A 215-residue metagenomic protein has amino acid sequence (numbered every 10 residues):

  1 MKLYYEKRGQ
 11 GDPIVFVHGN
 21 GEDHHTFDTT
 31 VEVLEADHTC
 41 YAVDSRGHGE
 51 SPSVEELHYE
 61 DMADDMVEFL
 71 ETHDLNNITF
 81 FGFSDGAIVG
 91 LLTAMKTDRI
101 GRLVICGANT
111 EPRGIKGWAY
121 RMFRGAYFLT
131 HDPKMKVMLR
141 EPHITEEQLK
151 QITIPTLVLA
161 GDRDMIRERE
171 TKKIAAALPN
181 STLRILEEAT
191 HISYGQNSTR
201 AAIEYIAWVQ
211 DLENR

Functional and structural regions predicted by a protein language model:
M1-I14, D37, I206, Q210-R215: Alpha/beta-hydrolase fold catalytic core
E6-E50: Conserved HGGG/HGGXW glycine-rich cap/lid loop of the alpha/beta-hydrolase fold
Y41, S45-T79, I203: Active-site loop/oxyanion-hole signature of alpha/beta-hydrolase fold enzymes
I88-M95, L103-H131: Flexible "cap/lid" loop of the alpha/beta hydrolase fold
P133-Q148: Active-site nucleophile elbow and catalytic-triad environment of alpha/beta-hydrolase enzymes
Q151-I152, V158-A160: Short beta-strand/loop motif that positions the catalytic acidic residue of the alpha/beta-hydrolase fold
M165-E170: Conserved alpha/beta-hydrolase "acid-adjacent" motif
E187-R215: Catalytic active-site module of serine/aspartate enzymes centered on a nucleophile-bearing elbow/loop
